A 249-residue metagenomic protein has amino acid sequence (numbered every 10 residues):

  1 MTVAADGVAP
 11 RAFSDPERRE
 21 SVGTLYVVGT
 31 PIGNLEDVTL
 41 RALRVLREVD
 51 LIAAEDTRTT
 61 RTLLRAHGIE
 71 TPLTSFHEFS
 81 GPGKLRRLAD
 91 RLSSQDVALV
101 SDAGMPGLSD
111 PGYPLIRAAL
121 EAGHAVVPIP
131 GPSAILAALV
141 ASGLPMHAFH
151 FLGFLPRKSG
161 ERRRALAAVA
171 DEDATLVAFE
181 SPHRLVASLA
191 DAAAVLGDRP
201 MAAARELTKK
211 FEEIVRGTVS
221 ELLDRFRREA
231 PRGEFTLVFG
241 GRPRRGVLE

Functional and structural regions predicted by a protein language model:
T2-F79: Glycine-rich, flexible N-terminal cofactor/catalytic loop recognition
T2-S14, V22, D96, T175 (+1 more regions): A contiguous loop/helix-start segment that scaffolds small-molecule binding in enzyme catalytic cores
L46-I52, H124-V127, A174-L176: Short active-site oxyanion
A54-E55, D110, F179: Short beta-strand scaffold positions
R58-T60, M105, A134, R184 (+1 more regions): Alpha-helix capping/helix-boundary segments
T74-G83, L155-S159: Conserved helicase motor
T74-H77, L85-S133: Glycine/small-residue-rich loop that forms an oxyanion/phosphate-binding "nest" at active or ligand-binding sites
P114-E172: Class I SAM-dependent methyltransferase SAM-binding "motif I" and its flanking Rossmann-like core
